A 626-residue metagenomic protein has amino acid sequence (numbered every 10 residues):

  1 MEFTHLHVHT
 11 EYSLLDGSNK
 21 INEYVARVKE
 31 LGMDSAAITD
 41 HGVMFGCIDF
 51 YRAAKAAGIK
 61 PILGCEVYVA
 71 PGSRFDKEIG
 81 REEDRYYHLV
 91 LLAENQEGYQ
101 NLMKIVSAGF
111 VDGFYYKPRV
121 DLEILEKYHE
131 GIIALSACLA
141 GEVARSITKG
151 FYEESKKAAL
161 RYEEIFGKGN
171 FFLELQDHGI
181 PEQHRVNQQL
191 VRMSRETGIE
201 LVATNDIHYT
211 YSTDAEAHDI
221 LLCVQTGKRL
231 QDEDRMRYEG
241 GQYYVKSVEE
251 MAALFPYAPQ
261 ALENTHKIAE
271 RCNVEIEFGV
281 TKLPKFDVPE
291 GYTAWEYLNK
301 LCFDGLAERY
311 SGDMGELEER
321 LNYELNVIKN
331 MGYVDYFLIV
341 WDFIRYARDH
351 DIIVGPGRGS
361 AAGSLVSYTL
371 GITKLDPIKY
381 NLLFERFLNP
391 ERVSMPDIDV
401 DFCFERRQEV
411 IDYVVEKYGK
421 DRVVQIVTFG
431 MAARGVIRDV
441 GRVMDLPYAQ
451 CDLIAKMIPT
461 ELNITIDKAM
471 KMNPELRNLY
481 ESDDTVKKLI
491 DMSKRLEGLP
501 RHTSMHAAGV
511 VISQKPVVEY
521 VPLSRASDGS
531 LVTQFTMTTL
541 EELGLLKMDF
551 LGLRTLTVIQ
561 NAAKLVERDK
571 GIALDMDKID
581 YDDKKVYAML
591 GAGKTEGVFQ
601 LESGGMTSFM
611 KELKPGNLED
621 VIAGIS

Functional and structural regions predicted by a protein language model:
M1-S626: Alpha-helical scaffold/interaction cores of sigma-54-like transcription cofactors and many family A DNA polymerases
